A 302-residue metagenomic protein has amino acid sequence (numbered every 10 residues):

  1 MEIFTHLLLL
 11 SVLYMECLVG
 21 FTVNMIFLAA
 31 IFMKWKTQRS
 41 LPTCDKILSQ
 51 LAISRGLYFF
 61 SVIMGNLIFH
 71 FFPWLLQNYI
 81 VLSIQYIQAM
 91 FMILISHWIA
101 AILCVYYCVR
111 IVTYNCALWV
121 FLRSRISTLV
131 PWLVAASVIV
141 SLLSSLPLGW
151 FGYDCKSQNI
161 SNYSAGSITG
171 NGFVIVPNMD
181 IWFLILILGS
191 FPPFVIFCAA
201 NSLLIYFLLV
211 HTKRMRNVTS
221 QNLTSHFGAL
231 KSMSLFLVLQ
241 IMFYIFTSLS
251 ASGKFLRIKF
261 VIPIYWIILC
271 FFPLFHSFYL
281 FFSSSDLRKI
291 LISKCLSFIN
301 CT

Functional and structural regions predicted by a protein language model:
M1-T22, L186: Extracellular N-terminal segment of 7TM GPCRs
V12-L75, A100-V109, K231, V238-L239: Structural signature of the GPCR N-terminal helical module
K34-C44, V112-L129, S202-H226, S285-T302: Intracellular signaling interfaces of 7-transmembrane GPCRs
K46, Q50-G56, V210-Y244: Intracellular effector-coupling site of seven-transmembrane GPCRs, centered on the ICL3-to-TM6 transition
I99, L235-I241, I245-L249, V261-T302: Seventh transmembrane helix
I99, R125-Q158: Fourth transmembrane helix
A101-I102, I187-N217, S234: Class A (rhodopsin-like) GPCR signature focused on the TM5-ICL3 interface and adjacent 7TM helical core
S144-W150, T169-A200: Extracellular-loop-to-transmembrane junctions of the mid-late helices
